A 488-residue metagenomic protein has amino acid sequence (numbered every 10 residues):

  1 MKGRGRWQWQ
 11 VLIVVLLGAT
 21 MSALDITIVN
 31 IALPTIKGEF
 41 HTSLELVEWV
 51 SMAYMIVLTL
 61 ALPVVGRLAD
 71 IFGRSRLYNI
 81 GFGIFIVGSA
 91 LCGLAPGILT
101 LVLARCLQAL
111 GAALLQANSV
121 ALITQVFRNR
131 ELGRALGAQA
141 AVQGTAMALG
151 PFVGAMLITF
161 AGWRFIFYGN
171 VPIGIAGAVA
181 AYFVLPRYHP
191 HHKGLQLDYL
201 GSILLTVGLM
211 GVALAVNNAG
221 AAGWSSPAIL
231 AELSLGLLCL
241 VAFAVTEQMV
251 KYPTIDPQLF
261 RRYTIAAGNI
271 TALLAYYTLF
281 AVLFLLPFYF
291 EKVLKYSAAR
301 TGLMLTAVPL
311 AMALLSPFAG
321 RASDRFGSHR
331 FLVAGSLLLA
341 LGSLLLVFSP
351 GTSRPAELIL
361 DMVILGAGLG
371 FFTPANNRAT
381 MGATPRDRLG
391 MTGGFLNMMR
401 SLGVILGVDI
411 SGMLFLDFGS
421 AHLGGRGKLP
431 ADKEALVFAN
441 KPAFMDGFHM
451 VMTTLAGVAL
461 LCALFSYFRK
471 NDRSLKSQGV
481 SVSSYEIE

Functional and structural regions predicted by a protein language model:
M1-V184, V308, L315-A319, F326 (+5 more regions): Transmembrane-helix bundle of Major Facilitator Superfamily
M1-W7, H191, K433-L436, R469-E488: Intrinsic disorder in cytosolic terminal tails and internal cytosolic loops of multi-pass membrane transporters
K2, A178-T206, Q248-Y263, D324 (+1 more regions): Flexible interhelical linker loops that connect adjacent transmembrane helices in multi-pass membrane transporters
Q8-L24, V29-I31, L44, V50 (+10 more regions): 12-transmembrane solute porter fold
H41, G88, K441-H449: Alpha-helical membrane-interface segments at transmembrane helix boundaries
I98, G162-W163, H189-K193, A219-S225 (+1 more regions): Membrane-interface helix caps and helix-loop-helix hairpins in membrane proteins
V120-A121, A180, V207-A215: Specific aromatic-rich, kink-prone transmembrane helix
G427-M445: Short, membrane-exposed interhelical loops at transmembrane-helix boundaries
